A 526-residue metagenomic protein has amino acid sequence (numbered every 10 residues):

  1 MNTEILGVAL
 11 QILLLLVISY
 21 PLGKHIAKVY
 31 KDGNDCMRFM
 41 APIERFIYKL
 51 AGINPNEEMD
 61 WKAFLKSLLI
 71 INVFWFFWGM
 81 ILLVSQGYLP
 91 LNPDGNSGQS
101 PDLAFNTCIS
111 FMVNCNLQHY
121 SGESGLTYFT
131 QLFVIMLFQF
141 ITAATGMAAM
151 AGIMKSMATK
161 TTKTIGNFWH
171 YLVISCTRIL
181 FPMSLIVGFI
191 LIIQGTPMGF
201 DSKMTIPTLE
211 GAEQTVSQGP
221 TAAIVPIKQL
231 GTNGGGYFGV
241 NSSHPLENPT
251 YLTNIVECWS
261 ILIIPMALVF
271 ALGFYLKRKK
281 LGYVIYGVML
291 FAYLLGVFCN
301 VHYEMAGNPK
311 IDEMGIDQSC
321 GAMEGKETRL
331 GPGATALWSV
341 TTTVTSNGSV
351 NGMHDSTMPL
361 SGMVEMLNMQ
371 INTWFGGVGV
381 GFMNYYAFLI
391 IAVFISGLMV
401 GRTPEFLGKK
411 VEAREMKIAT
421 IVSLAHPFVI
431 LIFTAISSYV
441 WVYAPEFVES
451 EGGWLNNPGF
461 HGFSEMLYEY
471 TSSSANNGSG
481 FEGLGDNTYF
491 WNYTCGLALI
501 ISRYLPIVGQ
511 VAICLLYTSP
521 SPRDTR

Functional and structural regions predicted by a protein language model:
N2-A104, T162, G166, H170 (+1 more regions): N-terminal alpha-helical transmembrane segments of multi-pass membrane transport and channel/translocase proteins
E57-V73, H170-S184, R278-F291, A413-H426 (+1 more regions): Alpha-helical transmembrane segments and their helix-start/interface "positive-inside/aromatic belt" motifs in integral
K66-W75, Q139-A148, E257-L268, G381-V393 (+1 more regions): Hydrophobic alpha-helical transmembrane segments
P90-V134, P197-W259, D312-V380, V448-I501: P-loop potassium selectivity filter motif centered on the GYG triad
Q131-T196, C258-A271, R278-G282: A conserved hydrophobic secondary-structure block that centers on an alpha-helix together with its immediately flanking
T177-Q218, Y283-G307, D312-S319: Gly/Pro-rich turn-and-neighbor structural signature
I255-V256, I264, L268-G282, V350-K417: Long hydrophobic segments that form regular secondary structure
Y517-R526: Single conserved hydrophobic/aromatic residue that forms the stacking wall/gate of nucleotide- or nucleobase-binding
